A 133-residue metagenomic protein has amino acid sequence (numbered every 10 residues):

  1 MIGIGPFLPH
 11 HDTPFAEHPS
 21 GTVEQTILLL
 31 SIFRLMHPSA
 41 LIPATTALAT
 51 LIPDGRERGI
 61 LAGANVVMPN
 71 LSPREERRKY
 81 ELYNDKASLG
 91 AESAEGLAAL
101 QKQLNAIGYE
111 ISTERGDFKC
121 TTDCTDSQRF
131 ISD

Functional and structural regions predicted by a protein language model:
M1-F15, T22-T45, T50-L51, R58 (+1 more regions): Conserved C-terminal portion of the radical SAM core fold that forms the substrate/S-adenosylmethionine-binding
E17-Q25, S88, E92-E95: Alpha-helix N-cap and loop-to-helix initiation/capping positions
I52-D133: Radical SAM enzyme core and accessory elements
